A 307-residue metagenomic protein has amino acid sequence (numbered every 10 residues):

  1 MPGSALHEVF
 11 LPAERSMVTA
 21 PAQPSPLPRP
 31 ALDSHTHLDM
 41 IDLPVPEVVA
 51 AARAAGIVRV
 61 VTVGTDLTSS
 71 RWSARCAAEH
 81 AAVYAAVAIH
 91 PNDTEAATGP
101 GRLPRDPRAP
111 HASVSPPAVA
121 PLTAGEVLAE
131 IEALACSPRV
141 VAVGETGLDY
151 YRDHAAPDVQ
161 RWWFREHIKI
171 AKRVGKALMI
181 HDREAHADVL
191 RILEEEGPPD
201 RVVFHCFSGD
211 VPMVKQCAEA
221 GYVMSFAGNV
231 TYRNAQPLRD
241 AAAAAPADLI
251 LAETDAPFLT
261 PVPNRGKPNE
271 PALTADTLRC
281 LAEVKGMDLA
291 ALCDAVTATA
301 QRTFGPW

Functional and structural regions predicted by a protein language model:
M1-W307: Mid-domain alpha/beta scaffold segments of enzyme catalytic cores
